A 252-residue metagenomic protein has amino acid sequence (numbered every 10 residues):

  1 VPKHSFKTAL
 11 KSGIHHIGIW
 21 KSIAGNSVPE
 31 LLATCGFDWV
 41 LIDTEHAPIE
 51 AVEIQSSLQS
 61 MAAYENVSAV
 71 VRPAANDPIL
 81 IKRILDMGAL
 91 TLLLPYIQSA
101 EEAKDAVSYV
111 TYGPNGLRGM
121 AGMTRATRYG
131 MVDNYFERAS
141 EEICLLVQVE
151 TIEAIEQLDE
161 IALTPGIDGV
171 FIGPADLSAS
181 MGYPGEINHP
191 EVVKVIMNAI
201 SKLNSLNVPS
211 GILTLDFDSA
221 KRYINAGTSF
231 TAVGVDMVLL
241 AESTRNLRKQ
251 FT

Functional and structural regions predicted by a protein language model:
V1-T252: Expand to "…catalyze enediolate/carbanion chemistry for C-C bond making/breaking, isomerization, decarboxylation
